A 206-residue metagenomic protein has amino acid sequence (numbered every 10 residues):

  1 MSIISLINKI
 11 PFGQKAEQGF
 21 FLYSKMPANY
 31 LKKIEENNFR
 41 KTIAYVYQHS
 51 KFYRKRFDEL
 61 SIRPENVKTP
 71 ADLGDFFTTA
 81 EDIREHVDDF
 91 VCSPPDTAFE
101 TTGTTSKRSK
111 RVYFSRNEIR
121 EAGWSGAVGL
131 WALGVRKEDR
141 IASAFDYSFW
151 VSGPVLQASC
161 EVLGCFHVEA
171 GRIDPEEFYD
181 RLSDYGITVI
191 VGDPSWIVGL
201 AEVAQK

Functional and structural regions predicted by a protein language model:
M1-E100, S106-E121, W131-A132: Nucleotide 5′-phosphate-binding alpha/beta core
S2, K41, Q48, G153-K206: Conserved adenylate-forming
V46, T101, I141, I190: Residue-level signal for inorganic ion chemistry
S93, E118-S125, S148-S152, A170-D174: Short secondary-structure boundary/capping elements
P95, D146-S148, S195: Short glycine-enriched loops at secondary-structure junctions
S106-F114, E138-F145, L182, G186-V189: Short acidic, glycine/Ser/Thr-rich loop/turn "cap" segments at secondary-structure junctions
A122-R140, D174-I187: Conserved ATP-dependent adenylate/AMP-binding module captured primarily in the ANL superfamily
A127-S159, L163-H167: Conserved AMP-binding loop of ANL adenylate-forming enzymes
